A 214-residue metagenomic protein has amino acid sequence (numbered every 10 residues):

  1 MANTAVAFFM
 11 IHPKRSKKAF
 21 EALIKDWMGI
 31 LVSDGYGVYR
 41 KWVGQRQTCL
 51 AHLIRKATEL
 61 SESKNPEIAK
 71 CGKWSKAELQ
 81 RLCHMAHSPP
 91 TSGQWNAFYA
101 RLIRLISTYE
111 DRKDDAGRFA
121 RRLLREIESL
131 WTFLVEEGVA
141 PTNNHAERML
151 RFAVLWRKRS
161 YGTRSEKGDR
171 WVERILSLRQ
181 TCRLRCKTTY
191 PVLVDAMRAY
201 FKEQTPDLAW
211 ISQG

Functional and structural regions predicted by a protein language model:
M1-G214: Catalytic center-proximal scaffold of phosphoryl-transfer enzymes
